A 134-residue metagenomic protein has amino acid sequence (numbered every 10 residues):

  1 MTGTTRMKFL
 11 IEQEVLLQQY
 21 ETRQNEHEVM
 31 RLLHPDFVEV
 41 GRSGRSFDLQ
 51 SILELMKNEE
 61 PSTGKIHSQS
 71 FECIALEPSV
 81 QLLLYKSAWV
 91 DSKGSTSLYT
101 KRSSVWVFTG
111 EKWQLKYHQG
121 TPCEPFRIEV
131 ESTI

Functional and structural regions predicted by a protein language model:
T2-R31, D36-I134: A beta-strand edge to alpha-helix "cap/lid" segment located at domain peripheries
